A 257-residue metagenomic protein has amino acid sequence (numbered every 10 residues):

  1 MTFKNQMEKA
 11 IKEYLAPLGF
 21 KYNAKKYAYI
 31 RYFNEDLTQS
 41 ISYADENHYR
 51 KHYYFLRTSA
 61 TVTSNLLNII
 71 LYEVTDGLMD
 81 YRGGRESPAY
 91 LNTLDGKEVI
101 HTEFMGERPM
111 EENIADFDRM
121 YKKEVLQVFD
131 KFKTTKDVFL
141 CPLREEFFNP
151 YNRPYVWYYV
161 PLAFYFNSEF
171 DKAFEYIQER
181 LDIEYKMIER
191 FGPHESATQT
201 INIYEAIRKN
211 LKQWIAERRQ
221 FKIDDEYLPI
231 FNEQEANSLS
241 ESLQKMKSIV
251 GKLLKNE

Functional and structural regions predicted by a protein language model:
M1-A24: Amphipathic alpha-helical segments
F3-K4, E8, R31-E257: Intrinsically disordered, low-complexity regulatory regions enriched in serine/threonine/proline and acidic residues
N23-Y32: Long, charged, glycine-rich C-terminal linkers/tails
